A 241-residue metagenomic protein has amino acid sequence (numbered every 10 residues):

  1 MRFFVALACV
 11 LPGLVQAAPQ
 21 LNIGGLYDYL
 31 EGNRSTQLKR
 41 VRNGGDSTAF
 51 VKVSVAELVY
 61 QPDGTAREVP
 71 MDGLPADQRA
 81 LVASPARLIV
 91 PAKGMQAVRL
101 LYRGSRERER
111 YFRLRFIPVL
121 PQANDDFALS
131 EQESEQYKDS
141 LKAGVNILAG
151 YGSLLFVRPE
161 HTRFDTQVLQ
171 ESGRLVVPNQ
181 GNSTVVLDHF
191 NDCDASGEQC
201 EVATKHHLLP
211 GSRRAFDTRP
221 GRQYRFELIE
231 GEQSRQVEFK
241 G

Functional and structural regions predicted by a protein language model:
M1-L7: Sec-dependent signal peptide recognition, specifically the positively charged N-region followed immediately by
P12-L14: N-terminal signal peptide c-region/cleavage motif recognized by signal peptidases
A18-S47, H161-S172, K205: Beta-sheet-dominated interaction scaffolds and their linkers
V41-S47, Y102, L175-S183: Asparagine-centered strand-capping/turn motif at beta-strand->loop junctions
A49-P75, I117, N182-E198: Short acidic, flexible loop segments centered on an aromatic residue
A56-L58, R103-T162, Q223-G241: Terminal connector regions
P70-S105, G197-Y224: Intrinsically disordered, low-complexity Pro/Gly/Ser/Thr-rich segments with frequent PxxP/GP/PP motifs and embedded
D165, L169-G241: Intrinsically disordered, low-complexity segments enriched in serine, threonine, and glycine
